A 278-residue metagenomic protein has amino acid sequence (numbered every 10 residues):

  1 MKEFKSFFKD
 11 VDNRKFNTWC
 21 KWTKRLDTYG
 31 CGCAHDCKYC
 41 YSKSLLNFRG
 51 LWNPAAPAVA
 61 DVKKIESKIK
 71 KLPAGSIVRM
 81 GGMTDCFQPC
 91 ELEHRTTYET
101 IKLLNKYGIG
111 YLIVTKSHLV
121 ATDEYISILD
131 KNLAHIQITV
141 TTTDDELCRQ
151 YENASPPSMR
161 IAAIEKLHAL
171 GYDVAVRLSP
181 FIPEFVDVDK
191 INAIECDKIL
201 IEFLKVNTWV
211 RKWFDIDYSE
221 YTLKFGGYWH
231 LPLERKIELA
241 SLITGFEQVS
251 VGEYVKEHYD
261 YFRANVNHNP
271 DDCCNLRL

Functional and structural regions predicted by a protein language model:
M1-F8, D187-L278: Auxiliary Fe-S-binding modules of radical SAM enzymes
M1-H135, T143-L147: Conserved Radical SAM active-site core
K24, V78-M80, Y111-I113, I136-I138 (+3 more regions): Hydrophobic faces of well-ordered beta-strands that scaffold small-molecule active sites in alpha/beta enzyme cores
K64-K68, T96-T100, Y125, P156-I164 (+2 more regions): A general structural detector for well-ordered alpha-helical segments in enzyme core domains, enriched
M83-D85, K116-H118, T139-T143, S179-P183 (+2 more regions): Active-site beta-loop-alpha junctions enriched in small/polar residues
N105, I126-D130, I161-G171, A240-E247: Surface-exposed amphipathic alpha-helices with a cationic face
D130-I136, L170, I194-I199: Glycine-enriched alpha-helix->loop->beta-strand junction motifs that scaffold or abut catalytic
E152-N153, P157, A163-V186: Conserved strand-turn element in the central/C-terminal portion of the radical SAM core barrel that lines
